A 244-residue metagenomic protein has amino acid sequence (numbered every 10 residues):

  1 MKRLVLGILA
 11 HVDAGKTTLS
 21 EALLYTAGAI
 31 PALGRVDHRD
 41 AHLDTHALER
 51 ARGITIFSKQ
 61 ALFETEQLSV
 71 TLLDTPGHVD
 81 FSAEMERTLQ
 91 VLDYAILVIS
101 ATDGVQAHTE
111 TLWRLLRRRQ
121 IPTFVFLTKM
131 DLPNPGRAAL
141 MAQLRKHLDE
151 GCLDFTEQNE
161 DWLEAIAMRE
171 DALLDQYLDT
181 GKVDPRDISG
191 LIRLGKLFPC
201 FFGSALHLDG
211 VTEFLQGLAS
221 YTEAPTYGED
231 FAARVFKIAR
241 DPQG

Functional and structural regions predicted by a protein language model:
M1-G244: Structural and coupling elements of P-loop NTPases
